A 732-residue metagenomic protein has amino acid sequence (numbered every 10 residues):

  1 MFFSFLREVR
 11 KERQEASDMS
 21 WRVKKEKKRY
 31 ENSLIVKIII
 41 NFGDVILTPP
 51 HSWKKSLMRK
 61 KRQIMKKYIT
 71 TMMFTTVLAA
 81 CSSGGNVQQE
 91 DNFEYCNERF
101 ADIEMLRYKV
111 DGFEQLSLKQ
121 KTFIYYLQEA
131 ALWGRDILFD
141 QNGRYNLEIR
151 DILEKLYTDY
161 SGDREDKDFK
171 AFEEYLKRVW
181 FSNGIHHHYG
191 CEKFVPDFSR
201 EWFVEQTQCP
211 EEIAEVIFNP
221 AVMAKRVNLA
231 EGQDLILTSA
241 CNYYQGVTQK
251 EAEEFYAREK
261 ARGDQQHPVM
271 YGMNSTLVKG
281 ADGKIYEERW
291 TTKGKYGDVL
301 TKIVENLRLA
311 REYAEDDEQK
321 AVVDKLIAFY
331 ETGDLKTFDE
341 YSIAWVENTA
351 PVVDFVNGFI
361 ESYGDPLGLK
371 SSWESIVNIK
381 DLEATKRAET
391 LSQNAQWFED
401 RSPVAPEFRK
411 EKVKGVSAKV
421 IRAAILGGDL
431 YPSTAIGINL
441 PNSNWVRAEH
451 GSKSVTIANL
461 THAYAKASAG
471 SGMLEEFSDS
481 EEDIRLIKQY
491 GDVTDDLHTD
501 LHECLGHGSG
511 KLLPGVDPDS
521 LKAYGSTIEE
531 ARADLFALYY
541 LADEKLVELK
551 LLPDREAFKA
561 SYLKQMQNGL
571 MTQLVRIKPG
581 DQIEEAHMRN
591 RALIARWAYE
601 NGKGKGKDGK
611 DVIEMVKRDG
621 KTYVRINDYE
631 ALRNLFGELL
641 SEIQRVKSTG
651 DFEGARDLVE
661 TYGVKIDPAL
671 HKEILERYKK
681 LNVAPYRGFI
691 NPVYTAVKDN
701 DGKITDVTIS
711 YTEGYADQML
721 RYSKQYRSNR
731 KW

Functional and structural regions predicted by a protein language model:
A79-A80: C-terminal motif of bacterial Sec signal peptides marking the signal peptidase cleavage site
E90-I152: N-terminal-proximal low-complexity accessory segments that begin disordered and transition into the first
S117, D316, L497-K511: Active-site recognition of the HExxH zinc-binding catalytic motif
S117, D316, S526-D543: An active-site-proximal "capping" alpha-helix that borders the catalytic cofactor pocket
L138, L538-I643: Long, well-structured alpha-helical subdomains associated with metal-dependent extracellular/ecto-lumenal hydrolases
E173-K279, G283, E287-R485, G491: Contiguous, non-catalytic segments that form substrate-binding/exosite surfaces or channel walls
G510-A531: Post-HEXXH active-site segment of zinc metalloproteases
D628, L632-W732: Extended, compositionally biased alpha-helical segments that mediate assembly or anchoring
